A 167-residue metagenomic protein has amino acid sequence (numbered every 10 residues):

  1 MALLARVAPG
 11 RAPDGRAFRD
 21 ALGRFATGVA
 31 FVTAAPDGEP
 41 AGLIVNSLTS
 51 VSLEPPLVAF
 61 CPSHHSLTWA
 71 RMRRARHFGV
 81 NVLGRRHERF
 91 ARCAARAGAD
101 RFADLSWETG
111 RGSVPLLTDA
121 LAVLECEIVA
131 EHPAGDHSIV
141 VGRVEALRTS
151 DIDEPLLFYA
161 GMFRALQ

Functional and structural regions predicted by a protein language model:
M1-Q167: Basic, polyanion-binding surface patches
